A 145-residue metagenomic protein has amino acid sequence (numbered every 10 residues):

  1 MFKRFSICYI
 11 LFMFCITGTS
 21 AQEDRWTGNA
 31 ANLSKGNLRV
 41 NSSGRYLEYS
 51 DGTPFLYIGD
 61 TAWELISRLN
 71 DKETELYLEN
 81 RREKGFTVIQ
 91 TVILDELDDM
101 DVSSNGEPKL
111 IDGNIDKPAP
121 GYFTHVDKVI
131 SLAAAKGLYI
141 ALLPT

Functional and structural regions predicted by a protein language model:
M1-E23: Bacterial Sec-dependent N-terminal signal peptides
W26-T145: Active-site mouth of glycoside hydrolases
